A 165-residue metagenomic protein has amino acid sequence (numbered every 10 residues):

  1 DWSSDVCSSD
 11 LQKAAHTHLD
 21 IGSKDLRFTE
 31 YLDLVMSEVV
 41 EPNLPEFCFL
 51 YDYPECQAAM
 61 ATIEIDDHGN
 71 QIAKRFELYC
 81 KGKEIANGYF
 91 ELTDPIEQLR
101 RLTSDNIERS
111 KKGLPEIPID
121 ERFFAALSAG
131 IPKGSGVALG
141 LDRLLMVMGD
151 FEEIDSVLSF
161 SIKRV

Functional and structural regions predicted by a protein language model:
S4-I85, L102-I131: Metal-assisted phosphate- and nucleotidyl-transfer catalytic regions
P95-G149, I154-V165: Active-site pocket scaffolds in enzymes
